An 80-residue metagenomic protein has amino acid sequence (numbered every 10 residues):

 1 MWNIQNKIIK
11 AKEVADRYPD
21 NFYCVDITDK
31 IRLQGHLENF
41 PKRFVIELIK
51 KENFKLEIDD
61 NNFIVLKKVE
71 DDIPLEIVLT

Functional and structural regions predicted by a protein language model:
M1-I27: N-terminal leader/targeting segments
F22-P74: Acidic, low-complexity, intrinsically disordered interaction modules
E76-L79: An acidic-aromatic pocket/loop used at catalytic or ligand-binding sites
